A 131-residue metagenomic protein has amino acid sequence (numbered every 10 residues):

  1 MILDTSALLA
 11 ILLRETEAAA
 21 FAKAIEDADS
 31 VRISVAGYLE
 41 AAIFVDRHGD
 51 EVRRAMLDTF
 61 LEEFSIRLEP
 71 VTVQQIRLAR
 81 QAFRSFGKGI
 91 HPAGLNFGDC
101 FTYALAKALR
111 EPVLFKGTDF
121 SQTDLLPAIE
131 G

Functional and structural regions predicted by a protein language model:
M1-I33, D46-T59, G131: Short, well-structured N-terminal submotif of metal-dependent ribonuclease cores
I25, E62, K107: Anion (oxyanion) recognition and catalysis
R32, R67-E69, A128: General small-molecule cofactor/ligand-binding pocket signal
A55, T59, E63-F64, E69: Helix-adjacent hinge/juxtasegments
R67-P112: Active-site neighborhoods of divalent-metal-dependent phosphate/nucleic-acid chemistry enzymes
Y103-G131: Acidic, PIN/NYN-like endoribonuclease modules and their adjacent C-terminal/linker elements
